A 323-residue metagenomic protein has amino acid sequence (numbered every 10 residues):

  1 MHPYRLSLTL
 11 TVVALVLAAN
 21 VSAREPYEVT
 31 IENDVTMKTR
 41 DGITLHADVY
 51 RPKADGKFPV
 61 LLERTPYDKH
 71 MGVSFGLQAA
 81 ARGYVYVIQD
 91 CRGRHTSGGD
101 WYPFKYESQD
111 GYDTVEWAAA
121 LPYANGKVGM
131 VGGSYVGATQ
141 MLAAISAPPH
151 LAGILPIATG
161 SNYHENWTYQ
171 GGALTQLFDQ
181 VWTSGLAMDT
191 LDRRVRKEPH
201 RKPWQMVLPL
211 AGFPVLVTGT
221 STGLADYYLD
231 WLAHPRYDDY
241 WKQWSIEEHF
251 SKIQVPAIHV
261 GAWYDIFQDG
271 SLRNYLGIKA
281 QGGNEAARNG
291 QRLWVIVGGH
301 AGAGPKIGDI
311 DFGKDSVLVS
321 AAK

Functional and structural regions predicted by a protein language model:
S7-A18: Bacterial N-terminal signal peptides
R24-G56: N-terminal cap/lid segment of alpha/beta-hydrolase-fold proteins
I43-T44, K57-V60, R82-V85, A124-K127 (+3 more regions): Loop/turn elements at helix/coil->beta-strand transitions in domains of secreted/extracellular proteins
P52-A120, N162, N166-Y169, G304-K314: Cap/lid segment of the alpha/beta-hydrolase catalytic domain
A81, I145-K252: Accessory cap/linker subdomain of secreted extracellular hydrolases
I88, S97, G132, V136-Q140 (+4 more regions): Catalytic cores of eukaryotic secretory-pathway lumenal/extracellular enzymes that build and remodel glycoconjugates
P122-Y135: Alpha/beta-hydrolase fold nucleophile elbow
A233-K323: C-terminal subdomain of alpha/beta-hydrolase-fold enzymes, centered on the catalytic histidine and its supporting
